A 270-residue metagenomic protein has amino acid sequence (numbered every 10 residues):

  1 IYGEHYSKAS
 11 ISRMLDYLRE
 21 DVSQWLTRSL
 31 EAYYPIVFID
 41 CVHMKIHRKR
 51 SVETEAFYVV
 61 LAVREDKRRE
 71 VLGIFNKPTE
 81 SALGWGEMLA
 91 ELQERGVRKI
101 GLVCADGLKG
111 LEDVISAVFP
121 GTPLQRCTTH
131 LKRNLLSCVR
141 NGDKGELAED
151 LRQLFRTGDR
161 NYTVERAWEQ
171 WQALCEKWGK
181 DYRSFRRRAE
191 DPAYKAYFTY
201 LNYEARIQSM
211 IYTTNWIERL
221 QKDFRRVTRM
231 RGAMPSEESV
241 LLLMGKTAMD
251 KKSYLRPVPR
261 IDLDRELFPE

Functional and structural regions predicted by a protein language model:
I1-K8, R13-C104, K109, D113 (+2 more regions): RNase H-like nuclease fold core
Y2-Y6, R95-I100, G121-P123, C138 (+2 more regions): Short, polar/flexible loop-turn hinges at active-site or ligand-entry regions and domain interfaces
G3-S7, I100-V103, P123-C127, D181 (+2 more regions): Short, surface-exposed helix-loop/turn micro-motifs enriched in polar/charged residues
R13, L102-K109, V114-R152: Conserved beta-strand -> loop -> alpha-helix junction used to position metal-binding or nucleic-acid-contacting
R48-K49, I115, V139, T199-L201: Short, well-ordered secondary-structure micro-motifs
A82-W85, R140, K144, E237: Short, charged, low-complexity patches
Q153-E270: Acidic/histidine-rich catalytic cores and adjacent linkers of DNA breakage/strand-transfer/modification proteins
